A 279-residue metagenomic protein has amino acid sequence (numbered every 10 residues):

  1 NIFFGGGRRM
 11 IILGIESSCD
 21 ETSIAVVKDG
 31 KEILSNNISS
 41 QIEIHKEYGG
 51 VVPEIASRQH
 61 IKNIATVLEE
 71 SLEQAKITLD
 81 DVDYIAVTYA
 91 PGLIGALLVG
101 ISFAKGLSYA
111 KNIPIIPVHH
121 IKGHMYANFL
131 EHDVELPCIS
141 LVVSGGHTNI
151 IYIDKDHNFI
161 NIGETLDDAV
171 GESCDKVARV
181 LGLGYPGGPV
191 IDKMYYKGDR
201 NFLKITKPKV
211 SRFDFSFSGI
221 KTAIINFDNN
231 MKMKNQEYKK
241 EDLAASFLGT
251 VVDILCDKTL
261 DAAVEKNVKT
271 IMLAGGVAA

Functional and structural regions predicted by a protein language model:
N1-R9: Short, Lys/Arg-enriched N-terminal segments with co-localized hydrophobic residues within the first ~10-30 amino acids
I11-D81, V87-P91, H120, H124: N-terminal beta-alpha supersecondary unit
T22-V27, S140, T148-Y152: Short beta-strand scaffold segments in enzyme catalytic cores
T78, D192-I271, V277: A contiguous, well-structured pocket-lining segment that forms one wall/lid of small-molecule binding clefts in soluble
V87-A90, L107, S144, M272-A279: Glycine-rich beta-strand-to-loop/alpha-helix junction loops that act as flexible
V87-K111: Short Gly/Thr/Asp-enriched flexible loops that form oxyanion-binding sites at enzyme active sites
I113, P117-I139: Conserved phosphate-binding catalytic cores of ATP/NTP-utilizing and phosphoryl-transfer enzymes
K155-D199, K221-T222, N226-N230: Glycine-rich phosphate-binding loop plus the immediately following alpha-helix
